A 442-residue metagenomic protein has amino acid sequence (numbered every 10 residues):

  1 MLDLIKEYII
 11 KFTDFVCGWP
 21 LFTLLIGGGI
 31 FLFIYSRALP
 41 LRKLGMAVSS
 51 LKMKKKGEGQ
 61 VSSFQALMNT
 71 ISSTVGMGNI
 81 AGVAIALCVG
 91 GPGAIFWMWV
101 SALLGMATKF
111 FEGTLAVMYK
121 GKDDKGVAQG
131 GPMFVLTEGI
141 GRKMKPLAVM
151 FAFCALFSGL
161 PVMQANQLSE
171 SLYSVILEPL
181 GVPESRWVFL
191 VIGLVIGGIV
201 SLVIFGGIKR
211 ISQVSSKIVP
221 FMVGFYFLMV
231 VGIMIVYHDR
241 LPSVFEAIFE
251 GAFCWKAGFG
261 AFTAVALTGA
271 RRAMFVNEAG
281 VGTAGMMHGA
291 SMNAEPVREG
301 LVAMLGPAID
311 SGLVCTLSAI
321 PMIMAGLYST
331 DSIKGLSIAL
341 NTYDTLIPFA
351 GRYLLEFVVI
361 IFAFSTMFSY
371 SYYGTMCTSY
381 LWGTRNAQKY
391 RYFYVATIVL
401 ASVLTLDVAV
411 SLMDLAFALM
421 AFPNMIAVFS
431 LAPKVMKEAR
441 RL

Functional and structural regions predicted by a protein language model:
M1-M77, L87-A94, G105, I235 (+2 more regions): N-terminal alpha-helical transmembrane segments of multi-pass membrane transport and channel/translocase proteins
I5, Y35-P40, N79-V83, G159-S171 (+6 more regions): Transmembrane helix-loop junctions in multi-pass membrane proteins
T23-G27, W99, A148-A152, L177-G206 (+3 more regions): Transmembrane alpha-helical segments of multi-pass small-molecule transport proteins
L24-F31, Y35, L39-V48, S169-L172 (+4 more regions): Membrane-interface loop-to-helix entry segments
A38-S62, I85-L87, G91-P92, A107-G141 (+4 more regions): Flexible loop linkers connecting adjacent transmembrane helices in multi-pass alpha-helical membrane transporters
G57-V89, L115-G139, M150-F153, F262-A308: Alpha-helical membrane segments and immediately flanking helix-loop junctions that form or couple to the substrate/ion
F111-K120, D124, V230-A247, G260-A261 (+2 more regions): Extracellular/periplasmic helix-exit of transmembrane alpha-helices
G206, Q213-S216, F221-A284, G289: Membrane-embedded translocation segments of transport machinery
